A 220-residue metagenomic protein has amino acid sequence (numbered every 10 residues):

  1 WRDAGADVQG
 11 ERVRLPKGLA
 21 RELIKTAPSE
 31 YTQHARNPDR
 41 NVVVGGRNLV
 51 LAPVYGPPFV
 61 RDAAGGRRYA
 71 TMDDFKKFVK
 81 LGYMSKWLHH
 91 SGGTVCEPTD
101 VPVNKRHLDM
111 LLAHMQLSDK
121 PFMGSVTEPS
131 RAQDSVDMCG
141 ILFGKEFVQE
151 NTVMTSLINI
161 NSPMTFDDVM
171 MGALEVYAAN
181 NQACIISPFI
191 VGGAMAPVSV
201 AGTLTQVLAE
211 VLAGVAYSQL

Functional and structural regions predicted by a protein language model:
W1, L15-G18, R131, G193-A194: Short secondary-structure capping/turn micro-motifs that flank functional sites
W1-D3, H114: Short low-polarity hydrophobic stretches
D3-G65: Glycine-rich, N-terminal phosphate-binding loop and its surrounding beta-alpha-beta segment
G66-L220: Helix-rich catalytic cores of soluble enzyme domains
